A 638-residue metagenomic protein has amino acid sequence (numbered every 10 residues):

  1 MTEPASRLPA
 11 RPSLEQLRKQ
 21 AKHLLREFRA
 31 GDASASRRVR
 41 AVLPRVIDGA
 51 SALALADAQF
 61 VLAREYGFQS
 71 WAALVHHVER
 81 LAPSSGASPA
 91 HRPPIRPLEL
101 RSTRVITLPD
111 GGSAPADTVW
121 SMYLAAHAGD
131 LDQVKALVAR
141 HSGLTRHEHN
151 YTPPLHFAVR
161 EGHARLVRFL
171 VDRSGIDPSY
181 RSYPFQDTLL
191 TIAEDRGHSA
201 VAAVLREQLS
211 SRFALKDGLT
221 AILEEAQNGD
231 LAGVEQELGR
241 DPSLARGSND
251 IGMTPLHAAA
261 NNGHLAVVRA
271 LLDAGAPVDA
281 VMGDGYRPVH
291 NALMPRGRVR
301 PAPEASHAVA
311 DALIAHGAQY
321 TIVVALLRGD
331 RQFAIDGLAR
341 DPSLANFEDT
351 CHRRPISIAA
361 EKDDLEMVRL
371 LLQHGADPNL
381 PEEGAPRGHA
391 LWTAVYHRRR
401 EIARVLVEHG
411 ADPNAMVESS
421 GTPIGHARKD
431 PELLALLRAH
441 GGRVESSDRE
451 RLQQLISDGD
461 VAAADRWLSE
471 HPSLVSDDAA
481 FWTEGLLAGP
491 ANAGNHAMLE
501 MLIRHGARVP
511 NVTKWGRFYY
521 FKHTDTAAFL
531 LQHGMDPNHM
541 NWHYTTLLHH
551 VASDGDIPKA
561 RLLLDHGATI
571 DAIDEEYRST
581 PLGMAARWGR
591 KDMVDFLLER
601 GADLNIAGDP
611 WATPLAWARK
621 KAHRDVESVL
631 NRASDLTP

Functional and structural regions predicted by a protein language model:
T2-G112, A116-T118, L124: Intrinsically disordered, low-complexity eukaryotic regions enriched in glycine, serine and charged residues
H91-M122, E194-N228, G233-Q236, V299-Q332 (+9 more regions): Ankyrin-repeat-protein effector appendages
P115-L124, H147-L155, R181-T191, L215-E224 (+12 more regions): Ankyrin-repeat boundary/"N-cap" motif
A126, V159, E194, A226 (+12 more regions): Specific position within ankyrin or ankyrin-like helical repeats
Q133, R165-L166, A200-V201, G233 (+12 more regions): Conserved ankyrin/ankyrin-like repeat signature
A136-G143, R168-D177, R206-S211, Q236-S243 (+13 more regions): Ankyrin repeat domain, specifically the short helix-to-loop turn at the C-terminus of the second helix of each repeat
G162-Y180, V278-D279, R387-S419, I573-W617: Ankyrin-repeat and related helical/solenoid repeat scaffolds used for protein-protein interactions
